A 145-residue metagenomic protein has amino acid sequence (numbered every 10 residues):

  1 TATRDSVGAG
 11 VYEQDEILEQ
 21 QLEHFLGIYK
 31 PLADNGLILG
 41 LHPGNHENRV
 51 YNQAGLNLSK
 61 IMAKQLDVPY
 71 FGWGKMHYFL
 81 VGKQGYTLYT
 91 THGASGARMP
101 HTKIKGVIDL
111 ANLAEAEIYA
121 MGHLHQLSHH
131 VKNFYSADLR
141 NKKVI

Functional and structural regions predicted by a protein language model:
T1, G44, H92, G122-H123: Active-site glycine-centered loops adjacent to acidic/histidine catalytic or metal-binding residues that shape
T1-F71: Core catalytic region of metal-dependent phosphoesterases/phosphodiesterases, especially metallo-beta-lactamase-like
D34-I38, G85, E115-A116: A general structural motif
P43, V81, T90-A94: Short, structured patches in soluble enzyme cores that scaffold and shape functional sites
P69, Y78-K83, I108-L113: Short, conserved, surface-exposed binding loops centered on an aromatic residue
F71-K75, G122-H125: A generic structural motif
G74-K83, K132-F134: Short acidic-hydrophobic surface loop/beta-edge motif
T87-L88, A94-I145: Conserved beta-sheet core of the metallophosphoesterase superfamily
